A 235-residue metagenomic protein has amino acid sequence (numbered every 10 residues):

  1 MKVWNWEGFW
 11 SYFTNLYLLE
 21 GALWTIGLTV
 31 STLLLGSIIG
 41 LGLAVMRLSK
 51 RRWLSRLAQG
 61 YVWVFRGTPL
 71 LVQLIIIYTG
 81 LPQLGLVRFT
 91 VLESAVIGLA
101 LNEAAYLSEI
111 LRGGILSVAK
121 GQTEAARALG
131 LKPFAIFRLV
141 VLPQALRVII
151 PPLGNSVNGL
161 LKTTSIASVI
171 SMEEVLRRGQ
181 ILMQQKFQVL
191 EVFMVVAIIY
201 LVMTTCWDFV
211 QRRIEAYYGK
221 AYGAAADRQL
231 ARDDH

Functional and structural regions predicted by a protein language model:
M1-H235: Transmembrane alpha-helices and adjacent helix-loop boundaries
